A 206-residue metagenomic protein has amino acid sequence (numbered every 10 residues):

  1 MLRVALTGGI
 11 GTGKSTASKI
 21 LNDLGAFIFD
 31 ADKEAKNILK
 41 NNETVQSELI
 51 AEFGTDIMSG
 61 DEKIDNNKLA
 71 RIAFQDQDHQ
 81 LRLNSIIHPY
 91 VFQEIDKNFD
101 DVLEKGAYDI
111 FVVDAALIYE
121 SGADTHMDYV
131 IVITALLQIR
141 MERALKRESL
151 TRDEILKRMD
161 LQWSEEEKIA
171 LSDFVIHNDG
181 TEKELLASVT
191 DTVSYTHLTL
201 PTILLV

Functional and structural regions predicted by a protein language model:
M1-L24, A31-K33: Walker A (P-loop) phosphate-binding motif
D32, L83, V112, I176 (+1 more regions): Residue-level signal for inorganic ion chemistry
K36-D109: ATP-dependent small-molecule kinase phosphotransfer cores that center on conserved nucleotide phosphate-binding segments
I95, T125-H126, K146, L150-Y195: Small-molecule kinase domains that catalyze NTP-dependent phosphoryl transfer to phosphate-bearing small molecules
D96-E104, F111-K146: ATP-dependent NMP and nucleoside kinases share a basic, alpha-helical "lid"
T196-T202: Conserved small/polar residues in nucleotide/adenosyl-binding loops
